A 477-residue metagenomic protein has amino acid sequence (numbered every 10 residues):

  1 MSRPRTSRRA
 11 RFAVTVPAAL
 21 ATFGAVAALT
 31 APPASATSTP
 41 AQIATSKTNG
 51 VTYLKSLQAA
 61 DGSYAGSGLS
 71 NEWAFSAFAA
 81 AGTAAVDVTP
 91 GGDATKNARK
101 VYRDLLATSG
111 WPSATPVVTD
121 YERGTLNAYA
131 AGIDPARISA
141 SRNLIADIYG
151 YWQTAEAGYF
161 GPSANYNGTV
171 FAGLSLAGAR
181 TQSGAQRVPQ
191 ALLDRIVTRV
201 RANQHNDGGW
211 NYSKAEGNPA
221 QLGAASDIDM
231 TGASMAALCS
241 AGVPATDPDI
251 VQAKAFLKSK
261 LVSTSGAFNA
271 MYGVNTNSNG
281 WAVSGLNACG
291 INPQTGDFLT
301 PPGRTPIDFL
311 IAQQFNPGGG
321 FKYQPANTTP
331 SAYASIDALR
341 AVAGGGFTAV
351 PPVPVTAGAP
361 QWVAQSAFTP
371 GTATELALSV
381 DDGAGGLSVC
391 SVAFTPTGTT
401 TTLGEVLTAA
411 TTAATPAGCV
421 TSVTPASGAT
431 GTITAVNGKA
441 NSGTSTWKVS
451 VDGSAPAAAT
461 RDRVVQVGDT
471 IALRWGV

Functional and structural regions predicted by a protein language model:
M1-A36: Secretory targeting and sorting signals
G24-S46, G346-G358: C-terminal region of N-terminal signal peptides and the immediate post-cleavage residues of exported proteins
A36, G168-T198, T348-A393, G398: Intrinsically disordered, low-complexity, Pro/Ser/Thr/Asn/Gly/Ala-rich spacer/linker segments adjacent to signal
T37-A41, A60-T89, S109-R137, G158-D194 (+4 more regions): An alpha-helical repeat/solenoid feature that recognizes helix-turn-helix modules
L54, V101-L105, I148-Y149, I196 (+4 more regions): Buried hydrophobic core positions in alpha-solenoid tandem helical repeats
T89-R99, I138-Y151, Q190-L193, T300 (+1 more regions): Alpha-helical repeat scaffolds
V101-S141, A146-Y151, Y159-V170, Q324-I336 (+1 more regions): Extracytosolic low-complexity repeat regions of secreted or lipid-anchored proteins
G150-F160, P360-V477: Ubiquitin-like/PB1-type beta-grasp interaction modules and other compact soluble beta-rich domains
